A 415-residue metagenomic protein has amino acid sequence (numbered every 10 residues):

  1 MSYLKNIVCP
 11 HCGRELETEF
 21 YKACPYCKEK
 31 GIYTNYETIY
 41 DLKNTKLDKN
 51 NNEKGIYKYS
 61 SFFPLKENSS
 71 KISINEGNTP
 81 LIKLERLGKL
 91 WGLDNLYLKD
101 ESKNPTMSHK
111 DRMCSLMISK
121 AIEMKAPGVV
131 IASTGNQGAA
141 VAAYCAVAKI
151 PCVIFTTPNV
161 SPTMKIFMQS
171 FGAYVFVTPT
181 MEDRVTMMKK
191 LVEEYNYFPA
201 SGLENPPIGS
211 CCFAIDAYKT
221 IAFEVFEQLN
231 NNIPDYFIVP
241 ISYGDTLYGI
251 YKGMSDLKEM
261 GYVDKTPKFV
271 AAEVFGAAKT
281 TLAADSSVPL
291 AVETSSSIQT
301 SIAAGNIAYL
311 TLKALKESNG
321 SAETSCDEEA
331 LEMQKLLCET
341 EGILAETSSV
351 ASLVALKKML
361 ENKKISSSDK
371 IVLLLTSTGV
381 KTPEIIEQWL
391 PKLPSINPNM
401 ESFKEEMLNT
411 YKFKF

Functional and structural regions predicted by a protein language model:
M1-F415: PLP-dependent amino-acid enzyme catalytic core
